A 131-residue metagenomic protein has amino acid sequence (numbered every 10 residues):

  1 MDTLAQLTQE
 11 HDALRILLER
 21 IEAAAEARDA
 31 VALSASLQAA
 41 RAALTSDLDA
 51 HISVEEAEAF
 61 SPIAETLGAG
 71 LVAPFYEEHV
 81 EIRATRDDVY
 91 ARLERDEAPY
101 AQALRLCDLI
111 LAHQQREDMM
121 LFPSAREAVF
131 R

Functional and structural regions predicted by a protein language model:
M1-R131: Small-residue-biased structural context
